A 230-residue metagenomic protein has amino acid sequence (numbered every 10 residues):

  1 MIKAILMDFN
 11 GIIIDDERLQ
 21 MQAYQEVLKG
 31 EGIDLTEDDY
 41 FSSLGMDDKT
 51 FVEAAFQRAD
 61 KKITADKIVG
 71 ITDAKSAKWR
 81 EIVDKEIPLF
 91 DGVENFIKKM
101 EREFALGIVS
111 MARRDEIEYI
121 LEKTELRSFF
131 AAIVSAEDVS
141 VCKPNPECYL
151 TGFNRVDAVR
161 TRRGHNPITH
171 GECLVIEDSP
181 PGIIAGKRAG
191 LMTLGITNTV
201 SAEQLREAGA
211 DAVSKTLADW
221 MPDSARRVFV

Functional and structural regions predicted by a protein language model:
M1-K3, D66, K98, R114 (+1 more regions): Asp-based, Mg2+/Mn2+-dependent phosphohydrolase catalytic module
M1-S42: Active-site neighborhood of HAD-like aspartate-dependent phosphohydrolases
D8, E103-F104, G190: Glycine-centered short loops/turns at secondary-structure junctions
M21, Q25, D48-E53, T72 (+3 more regions): An amphipathic alpha-helix signature
V27-L28, K49-I63, I120, G152-R155: Helix-loop "lid/cap" segments that line or gate small-molecule binding pockets
D34, A105-L106, M192, D211: Residue-level detector of anion-binding/catalytic polar loops
Q57-N95, N166: Metal-dependent phosphoesterase signature
E81-I108, R114, E118: Short, acidic loop-to-helix structural element flanking the phosphoryl-transfer center in phosphate-processing enzymes
